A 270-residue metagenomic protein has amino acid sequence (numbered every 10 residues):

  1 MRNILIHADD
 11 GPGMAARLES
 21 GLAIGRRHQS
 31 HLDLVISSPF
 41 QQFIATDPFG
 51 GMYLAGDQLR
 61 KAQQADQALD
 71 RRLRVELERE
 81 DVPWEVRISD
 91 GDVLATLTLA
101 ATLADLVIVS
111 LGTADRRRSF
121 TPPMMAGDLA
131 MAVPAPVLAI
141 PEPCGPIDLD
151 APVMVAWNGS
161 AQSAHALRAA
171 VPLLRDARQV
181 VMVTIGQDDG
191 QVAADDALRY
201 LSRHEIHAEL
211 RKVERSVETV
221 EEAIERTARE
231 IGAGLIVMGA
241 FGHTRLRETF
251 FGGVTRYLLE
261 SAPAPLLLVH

Functional and structural regions predicted by a protein language model:
M1-L54, A132, C144, L149-R215: Small/aliphatic-rich secondary-structure junction motif
L18, A23-R27, V86, T96-P146 (+1 more regions): Gly/Ser-rich helix-loop-strand patches that form or flank binding pockets for ribonucleotide-derived cofactors
G25, L73, L77, L198-L201 (+1 more regions): Conserved hydrophobic residues forming the short capping helix/wall of the S-adenosyl-L-methionine
L34, E85-I88, A139, M182 (+2 more regions): A structural preference for short, hydrophobic beta-strand core positions in alpha/beta folds
L54-A68: A short acidic, glycine-rich active-site loop that binds or catalyzes chemistry on phosphate/adenosine moieties
A65-E80: Amphipathic helical "hinge" segments at domain boundaries
R79-E85, H204-E209: A short helix-to-beta-strand connector/capping loop
I88-A95, V213-V220: Charged docking surfaces used in two-component/phosphorelay signaling
